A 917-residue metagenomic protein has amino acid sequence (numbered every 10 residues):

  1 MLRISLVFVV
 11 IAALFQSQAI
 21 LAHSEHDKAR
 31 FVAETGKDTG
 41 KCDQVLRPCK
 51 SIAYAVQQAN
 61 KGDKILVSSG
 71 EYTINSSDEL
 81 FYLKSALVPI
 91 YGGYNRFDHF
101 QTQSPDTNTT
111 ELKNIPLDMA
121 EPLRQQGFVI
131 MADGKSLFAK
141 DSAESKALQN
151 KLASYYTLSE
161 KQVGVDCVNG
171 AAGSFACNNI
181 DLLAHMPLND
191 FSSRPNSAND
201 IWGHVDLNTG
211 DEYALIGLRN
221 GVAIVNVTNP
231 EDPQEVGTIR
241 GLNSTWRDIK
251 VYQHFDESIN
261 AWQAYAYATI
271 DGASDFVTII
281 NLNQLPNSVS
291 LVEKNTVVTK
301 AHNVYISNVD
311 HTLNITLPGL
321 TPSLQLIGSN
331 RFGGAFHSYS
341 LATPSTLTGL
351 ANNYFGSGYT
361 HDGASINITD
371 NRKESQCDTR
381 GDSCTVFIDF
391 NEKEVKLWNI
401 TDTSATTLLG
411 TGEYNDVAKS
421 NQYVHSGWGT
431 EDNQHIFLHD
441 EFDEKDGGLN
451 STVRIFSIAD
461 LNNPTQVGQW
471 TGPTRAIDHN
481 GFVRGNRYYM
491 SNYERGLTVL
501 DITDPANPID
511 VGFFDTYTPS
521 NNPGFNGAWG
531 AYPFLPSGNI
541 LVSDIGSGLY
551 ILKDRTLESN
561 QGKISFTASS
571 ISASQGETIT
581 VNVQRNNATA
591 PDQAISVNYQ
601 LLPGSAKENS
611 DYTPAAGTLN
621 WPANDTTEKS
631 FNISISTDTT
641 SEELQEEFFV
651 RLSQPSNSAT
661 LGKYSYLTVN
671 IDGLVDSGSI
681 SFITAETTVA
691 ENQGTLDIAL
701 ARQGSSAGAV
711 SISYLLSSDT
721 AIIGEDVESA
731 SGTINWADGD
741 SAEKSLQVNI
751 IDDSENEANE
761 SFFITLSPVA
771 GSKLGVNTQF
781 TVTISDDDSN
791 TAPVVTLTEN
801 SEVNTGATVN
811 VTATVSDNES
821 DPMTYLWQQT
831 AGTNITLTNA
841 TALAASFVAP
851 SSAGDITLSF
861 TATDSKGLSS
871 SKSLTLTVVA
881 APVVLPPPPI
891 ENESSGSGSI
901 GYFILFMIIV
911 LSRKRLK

Functional and structural regions predicted by a protein language model:
L21-Y54, E71, L137-K140: Right-handed parallel beta-helix/beta-solenoid
K61-P89, G93-D98: N-terminal extracellular ligand-recognition/capping segment immediately after the signal peptide
T102-T567: Feature marking well-ordered beta-strand scaffolds used for ligand recognition
T556-A792, V883-L885, P889-E891: Short boundary segments that mark the start of a structured unit
S820-L826: Solvent-exposed loop segments of extracellular immunoglobulin-like
P822, G867-S873: A structural signal for beta-strand boundary/capping segments at domain termini and interdomain linkers
Q828-F847: Surface-exposed, flexible coil segments in extracellular/virion-facing regions
I900-K917: A cross-kingdom C-terminal cell-surface attachment/processing module
